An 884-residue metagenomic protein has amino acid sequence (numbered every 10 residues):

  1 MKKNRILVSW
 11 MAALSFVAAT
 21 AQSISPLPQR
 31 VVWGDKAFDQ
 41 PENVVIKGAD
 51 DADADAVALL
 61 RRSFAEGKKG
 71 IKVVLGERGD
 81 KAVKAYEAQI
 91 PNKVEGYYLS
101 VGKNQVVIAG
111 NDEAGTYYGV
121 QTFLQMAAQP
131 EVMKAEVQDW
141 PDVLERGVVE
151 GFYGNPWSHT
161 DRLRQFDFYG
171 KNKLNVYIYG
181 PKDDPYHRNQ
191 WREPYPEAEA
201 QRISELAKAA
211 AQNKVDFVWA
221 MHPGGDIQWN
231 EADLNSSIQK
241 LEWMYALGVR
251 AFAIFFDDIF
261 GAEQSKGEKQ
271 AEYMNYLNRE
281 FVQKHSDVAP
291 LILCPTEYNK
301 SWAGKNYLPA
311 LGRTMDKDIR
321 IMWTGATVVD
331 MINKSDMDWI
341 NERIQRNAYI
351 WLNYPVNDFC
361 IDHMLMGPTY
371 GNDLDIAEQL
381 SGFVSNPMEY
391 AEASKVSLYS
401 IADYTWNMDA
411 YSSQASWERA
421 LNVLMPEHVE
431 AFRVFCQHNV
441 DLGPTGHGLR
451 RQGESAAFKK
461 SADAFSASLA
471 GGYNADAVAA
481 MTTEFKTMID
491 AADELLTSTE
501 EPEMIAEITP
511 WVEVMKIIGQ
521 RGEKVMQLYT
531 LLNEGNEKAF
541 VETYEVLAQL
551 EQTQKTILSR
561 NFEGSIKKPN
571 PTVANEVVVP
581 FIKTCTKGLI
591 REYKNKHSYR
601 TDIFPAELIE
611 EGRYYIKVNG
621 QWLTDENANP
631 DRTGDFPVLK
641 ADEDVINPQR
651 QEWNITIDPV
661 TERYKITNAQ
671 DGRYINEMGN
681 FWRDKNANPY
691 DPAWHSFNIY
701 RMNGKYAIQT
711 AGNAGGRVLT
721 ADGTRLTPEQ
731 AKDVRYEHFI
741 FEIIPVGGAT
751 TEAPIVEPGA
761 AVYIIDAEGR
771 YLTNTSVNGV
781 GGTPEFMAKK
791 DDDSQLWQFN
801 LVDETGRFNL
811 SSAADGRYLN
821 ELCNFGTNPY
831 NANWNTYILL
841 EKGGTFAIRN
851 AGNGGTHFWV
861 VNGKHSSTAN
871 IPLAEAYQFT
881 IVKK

Functional and structural regions predicted by a protein language model:
M1-S23: Bacterial Sec-dependent N-terminal signal peptides
R5, I24-L27, W33, Y276-W302 (+1 more regions): Substrate-binding groove of N-acetylhexosamine-processing glycoside hydrolases
A19-K103, N111, Q129-V137: Acidic, contiguous N-terminal accessory segments
S23, P91-S236, K240, A246-R250 (+1 more regions): Feature activates predominantly on carbohydrate-active enzymes
G154, Q165, D183-P185, M221-G225 (+5 more regions): Active-site-proximal loop/turn and secondary-structure-junction residues that shape catalytic pockets, frequently
A198, R202-I203, K240-V249, A271-Y273 (+2 more regions): Acidic, His- and aromatic-enriched active-site or binding-groove loops in soluble protein domains that engage sugars
K240-K266, P290-Y298: Active-site groove signature of glycoside hydrolases
T601-K884: Lectin-like carbohydrate-binding module/patch detector with strong preference for beta-trefoil
